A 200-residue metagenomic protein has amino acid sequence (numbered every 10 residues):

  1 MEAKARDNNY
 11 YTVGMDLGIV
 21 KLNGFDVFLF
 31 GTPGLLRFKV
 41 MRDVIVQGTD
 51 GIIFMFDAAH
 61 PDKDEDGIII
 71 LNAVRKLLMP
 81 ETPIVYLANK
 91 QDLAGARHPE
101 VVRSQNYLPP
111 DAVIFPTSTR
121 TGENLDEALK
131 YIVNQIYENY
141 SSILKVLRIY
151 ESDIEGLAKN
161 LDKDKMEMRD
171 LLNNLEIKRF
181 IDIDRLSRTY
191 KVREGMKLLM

Functional and structural regions predicted by a protein language model:
E2-R37: Switch I (G2) and immediately adjacent beta-strands of P-loop GTPase domains
L35, G48-I69, L78, Q91-A96: Conserved Switch II/interswitch segment of TRAFAC-class P-loop GTPases
D50-M55, L77-D92, L108-T117: Conserved beta-strand/loop subsegment of P-loop NTPase cores
D92-S142: Canonical P-loop GTPase G-domain recognition
I136-L161, R169-D170: Short amphipathic alpha-helical interface segments
N139, E151-D153, I183-M200: Short, cationic-aromatic polyanion-contact patches
M166: Key DNA-contact positions within bacterial/archaeal DNA-binding proteins
R179: Glycine-centered, phosphate/nucleic-acid-interacting loop/turn motifs that mediate DNA/RNA or nucleotide
